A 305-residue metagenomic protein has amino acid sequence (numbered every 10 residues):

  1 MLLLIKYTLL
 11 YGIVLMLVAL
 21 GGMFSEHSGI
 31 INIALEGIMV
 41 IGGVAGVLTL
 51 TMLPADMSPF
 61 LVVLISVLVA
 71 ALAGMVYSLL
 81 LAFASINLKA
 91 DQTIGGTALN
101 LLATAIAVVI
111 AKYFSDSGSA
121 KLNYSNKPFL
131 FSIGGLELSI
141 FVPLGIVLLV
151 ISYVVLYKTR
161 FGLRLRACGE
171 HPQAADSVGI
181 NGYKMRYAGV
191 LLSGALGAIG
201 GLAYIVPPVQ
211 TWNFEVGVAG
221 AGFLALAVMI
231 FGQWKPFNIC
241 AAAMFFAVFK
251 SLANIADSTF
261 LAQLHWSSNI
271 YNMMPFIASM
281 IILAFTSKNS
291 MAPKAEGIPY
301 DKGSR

Functional and structural regions predicted by a protein language model:
M1-V18, I31, A45, P54-I65: Membrane-interfacial amphipathic/re-entrant helices at transmembrane-helix boundaries
V18-A19, G43-V47, T104-V108, V142-V154 (+4 more regions): Hydrophobic core segments of alpha-helical transmembrane domains in multi-pass membrane transport and ion-translocation
F24-A45, I86-L99, R164, V209-F223 (+1 more regions): Short, non-helical or kinked segments that cap or interrupt transmembrane helices
M57-L102, V147: Alpha-helical transmembrane segments within multi-pass membrane transporters and channels
Q92, A103-K158, T259-I270, G297-R305: Transmembrane helix-bundle core of multi-pass membrane transporters and related energy-transducing complexes
E137-N213, P236, A241: Helix-loop-helix "hairpin" substructures at the membrane interface of multi-pass membrane proteins
S152, E170-K184, D257-R305: Cytosolic-side transmembrane-helix boundaries in multi-pass membrane proteins
W212-F276: Transmembrane alpha-helical segments in multi-pass inner-membrane proteins
